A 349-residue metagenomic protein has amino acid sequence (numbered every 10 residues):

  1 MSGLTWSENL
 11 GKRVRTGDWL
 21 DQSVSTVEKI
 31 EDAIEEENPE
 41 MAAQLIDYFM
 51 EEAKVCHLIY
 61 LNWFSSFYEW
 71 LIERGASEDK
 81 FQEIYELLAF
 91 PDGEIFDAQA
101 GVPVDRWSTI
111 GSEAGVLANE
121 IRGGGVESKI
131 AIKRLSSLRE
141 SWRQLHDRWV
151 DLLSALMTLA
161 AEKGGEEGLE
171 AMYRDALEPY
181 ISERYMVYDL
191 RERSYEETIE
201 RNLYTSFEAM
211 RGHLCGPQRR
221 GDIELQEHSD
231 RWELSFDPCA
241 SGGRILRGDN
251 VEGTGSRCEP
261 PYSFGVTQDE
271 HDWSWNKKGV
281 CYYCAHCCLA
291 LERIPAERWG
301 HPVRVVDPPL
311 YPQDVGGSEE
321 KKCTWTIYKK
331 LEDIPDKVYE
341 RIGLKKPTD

Functional and structural regions predicted by a protein language model:
S2-H286, A290, A296-D349: N-terminal accessory segment detector
